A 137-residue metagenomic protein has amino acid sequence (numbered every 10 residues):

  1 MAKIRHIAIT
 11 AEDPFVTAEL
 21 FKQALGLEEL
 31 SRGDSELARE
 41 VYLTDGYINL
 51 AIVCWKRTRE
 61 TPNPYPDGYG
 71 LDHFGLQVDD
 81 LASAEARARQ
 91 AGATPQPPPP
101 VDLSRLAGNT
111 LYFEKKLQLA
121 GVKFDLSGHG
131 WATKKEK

Functional and structural regions predicted by a protein language model:
M1-A18, L71-V78, D125-K137: N-terminal beta-strand motif that seeds the catalytic metal site of vicinal oxygen chelate
A2, Y69, K115-L117: Structured loop/turn residues at beta-strand edges in well-structured enzyme cores
A8-L50, Q90, P98-N109, K115: Core segments of cupin and vicinal oxygen chelate
V16, L81-A86: Short, conserved charged micro-motifs
D45-Y47, P66-L71: Short connector loops at helix/strand junctions that flank enzyme active sites, especially segments positioning acidic
A51-C54, D125: Conserved beta-strand in the GNAT
R59-T61: A cross-kingdom feature marking solvent-exposed beta-strand/loop segments within repeated, beta-rich binding/scaffold
L76, E85-K137: Vicinal oxygen chelate
